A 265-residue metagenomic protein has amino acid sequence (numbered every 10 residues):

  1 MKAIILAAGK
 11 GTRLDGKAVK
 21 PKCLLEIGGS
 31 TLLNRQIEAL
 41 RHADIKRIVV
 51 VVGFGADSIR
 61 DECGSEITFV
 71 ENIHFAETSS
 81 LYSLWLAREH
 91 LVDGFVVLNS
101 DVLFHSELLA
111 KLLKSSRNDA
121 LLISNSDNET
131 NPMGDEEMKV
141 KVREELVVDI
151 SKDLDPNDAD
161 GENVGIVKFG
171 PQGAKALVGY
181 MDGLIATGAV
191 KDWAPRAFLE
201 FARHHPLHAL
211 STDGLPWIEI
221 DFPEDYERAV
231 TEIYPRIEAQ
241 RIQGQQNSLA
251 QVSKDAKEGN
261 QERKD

Functional and structural regions predicted by a protein language model:
M1-A3, D160-V252, D265: Conserved alpha/beta core of the MobA/IspD/sugar-nucleotide pyrophosphorylase nucleotidyltransferase superfamily
M1-K17: N-terminal nucleotide-binding beta1-loop-alpha1 segment
K2-I5, S30-F95, T187, Q245 (+2 more regions): Conserved N-terminal catalytic core of the sugar/cofactor nucleotidyltransferase
V19-R35: Short catalytic helix/loop segments, enriched in acidic residues and glycine and frequently bearing histidine
C23, E66-T68, L146, P206-H208: Conserved beta-strand segments of alpha/beta enzyme cores
D61-E137: Conserved beta-loop-beta/alpha segment of the NTase-like Rossmann-fold superfamily that binds/positions NTPs
H105-L184: Conserved core of the sugar-phosphate nucleotidyltransferase
